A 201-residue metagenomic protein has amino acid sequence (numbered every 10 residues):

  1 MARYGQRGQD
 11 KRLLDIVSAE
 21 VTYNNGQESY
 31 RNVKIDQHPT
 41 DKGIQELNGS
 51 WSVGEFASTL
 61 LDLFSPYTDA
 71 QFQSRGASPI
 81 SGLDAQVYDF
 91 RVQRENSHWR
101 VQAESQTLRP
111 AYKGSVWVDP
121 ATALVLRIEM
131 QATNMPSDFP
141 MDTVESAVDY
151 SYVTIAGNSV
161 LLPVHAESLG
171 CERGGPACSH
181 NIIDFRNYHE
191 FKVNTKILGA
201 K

Functional and structural regions predicted by a protein language model:
M1-Y112, P120-R127, Q131-A147, S151-K201: Structured extracytoplasmic
